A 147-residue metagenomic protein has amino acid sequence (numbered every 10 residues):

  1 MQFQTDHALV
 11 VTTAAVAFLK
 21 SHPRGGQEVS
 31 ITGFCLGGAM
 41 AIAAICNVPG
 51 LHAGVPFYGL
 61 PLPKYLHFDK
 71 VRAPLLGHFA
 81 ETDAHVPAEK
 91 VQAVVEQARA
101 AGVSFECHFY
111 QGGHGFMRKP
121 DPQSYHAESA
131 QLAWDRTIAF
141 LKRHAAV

Functional and structural regions predicted by a protein language model:
M1-V147: N-terminal cap/leader regions of alpha/beta-hydrolase-fold enzymes, predominantly small-molecule hydrolases
